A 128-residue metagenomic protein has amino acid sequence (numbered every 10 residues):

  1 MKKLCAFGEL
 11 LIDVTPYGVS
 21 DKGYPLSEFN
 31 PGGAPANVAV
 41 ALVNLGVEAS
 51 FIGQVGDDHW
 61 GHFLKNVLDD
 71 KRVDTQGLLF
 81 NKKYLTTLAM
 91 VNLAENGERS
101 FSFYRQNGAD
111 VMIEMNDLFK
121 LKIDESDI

Functional and structural regions predicted by a protein language model:
M1-V73, I113-M115: Glycine-rich phosphate/adenosyl-contacting loop at the front of the ribokinase-like
I52-I128: Conserved N-terminal subdomain of the carbohydrate kinase-like
